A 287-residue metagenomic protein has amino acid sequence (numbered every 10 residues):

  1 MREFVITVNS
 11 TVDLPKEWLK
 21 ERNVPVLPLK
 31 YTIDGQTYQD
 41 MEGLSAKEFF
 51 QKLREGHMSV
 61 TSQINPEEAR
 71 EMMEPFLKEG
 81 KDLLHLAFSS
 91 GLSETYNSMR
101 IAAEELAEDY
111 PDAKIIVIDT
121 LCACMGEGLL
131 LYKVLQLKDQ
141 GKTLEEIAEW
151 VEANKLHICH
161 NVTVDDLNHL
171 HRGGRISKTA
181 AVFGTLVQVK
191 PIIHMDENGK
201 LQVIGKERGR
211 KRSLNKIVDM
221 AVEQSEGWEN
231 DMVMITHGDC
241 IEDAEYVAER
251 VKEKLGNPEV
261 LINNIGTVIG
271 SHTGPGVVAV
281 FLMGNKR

Functional and structural regions predicted by a protein language model:
R2-V5, T11-P25, K30-T32, L92-T95 (+4 more regions): Mixed-charge interfacial surface used for oligomerization/domain docking and macromolecular partner engagement
V5-E68: N-terminal glycine-rich anion-binding loop in soluble enzyme alpha/beta folds
E68-M99: N-terminal glycine-rich phosphate/adenylate-binding segment common to multiple enzyme folds
A87, I116-V117: A glycine-rich beta-strand to alpha-helix segment that forms a phosphate/ribose-binding loop at ligand/cofactor sites
